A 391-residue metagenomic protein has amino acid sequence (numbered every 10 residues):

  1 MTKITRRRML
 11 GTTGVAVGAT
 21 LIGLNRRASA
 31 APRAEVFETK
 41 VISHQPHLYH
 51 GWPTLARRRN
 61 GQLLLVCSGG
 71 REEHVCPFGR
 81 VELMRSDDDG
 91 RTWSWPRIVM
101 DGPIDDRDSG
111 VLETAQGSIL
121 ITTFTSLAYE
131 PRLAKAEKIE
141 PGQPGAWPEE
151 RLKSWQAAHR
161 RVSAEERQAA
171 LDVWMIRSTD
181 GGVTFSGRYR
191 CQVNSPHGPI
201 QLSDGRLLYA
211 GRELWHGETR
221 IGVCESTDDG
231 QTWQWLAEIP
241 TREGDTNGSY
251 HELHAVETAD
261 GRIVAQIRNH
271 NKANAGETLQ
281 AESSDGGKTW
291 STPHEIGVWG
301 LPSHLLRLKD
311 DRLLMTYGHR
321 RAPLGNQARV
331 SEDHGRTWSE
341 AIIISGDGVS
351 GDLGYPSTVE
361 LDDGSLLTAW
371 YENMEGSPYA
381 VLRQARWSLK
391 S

Functional and structural regions predicted by a protein language model:
M1-T2, T20, G354, G364: A general, composition-driven signal for non-globular sequence regions
M1-V17: N-terminal secretory signal peptides and thylakoid transit peptides that target proteins across membranes
K3-T5, G23-L24, A265: Short alpha-helical segments used as structural interaction elements across diverse proteins
R7-R8, R27, A385: Hydrophobic alpha-helical segments, especially transmembrane helices and their immediate juxtamembrane helical caps
L21-P32: Bacterial Sec-dependent signal peptides at the C-terminal "C-region" and cleavage site
A31-S391: Asp-box/BNR beta-propeller blade signature and adjacent active/binding-site loops in extracellular glycan-interacting
